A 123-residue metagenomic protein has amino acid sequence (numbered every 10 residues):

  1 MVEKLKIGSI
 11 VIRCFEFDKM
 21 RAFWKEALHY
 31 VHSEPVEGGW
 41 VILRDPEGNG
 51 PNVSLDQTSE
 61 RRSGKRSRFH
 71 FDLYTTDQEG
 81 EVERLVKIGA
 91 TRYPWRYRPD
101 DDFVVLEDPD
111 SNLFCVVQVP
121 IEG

Functional and structural regions predicted by a protein language model:
V2-L5, V11-N52, E83, K87 (+2 more regions): Core segments of cupin and vicinal oxygen chelate
K6-F15, L43-R44, T58-R84, D102-E107: Vicinal oxygen chelate
N52-T58: Short amphipathic beta-strand starts and helix->beta connectors
G89, D108-D110: Residue-level recognition of short loop/turn positions
D100, P120-G123: A short acidic/small-residue loop/turn micro-motif
